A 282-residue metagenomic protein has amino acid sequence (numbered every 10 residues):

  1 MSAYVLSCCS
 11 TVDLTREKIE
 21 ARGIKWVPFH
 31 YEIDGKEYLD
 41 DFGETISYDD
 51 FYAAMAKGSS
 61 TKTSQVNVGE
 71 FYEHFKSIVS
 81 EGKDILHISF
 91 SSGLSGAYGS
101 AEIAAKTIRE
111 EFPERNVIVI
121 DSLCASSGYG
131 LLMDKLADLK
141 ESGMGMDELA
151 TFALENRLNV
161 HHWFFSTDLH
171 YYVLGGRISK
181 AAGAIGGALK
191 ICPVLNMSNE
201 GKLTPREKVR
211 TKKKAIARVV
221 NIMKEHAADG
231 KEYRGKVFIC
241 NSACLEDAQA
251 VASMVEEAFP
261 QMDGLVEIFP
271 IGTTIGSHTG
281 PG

Functional and structural regions predicted by a protein language model:
M1, K36-E37, S59-S60, T167 (+1 more regions): A short, structure-level motif marking secondary-structure boundaries and short turns
A3, T11-I19, I24-H30, G93 (+5 more regions): Mixed-charge interfacial surface used for oligomerization/domain docking and macromolecular partner engagement
A3-V5, V79: A general secondary-structure boundary signal
V5-E70: N-terminal glycine-rich anion-binding loop in soluble enzyme alpha/beta folds
V5-S7, I85-H87, T274: Short glycine-aspartate micro-motif
I33, Y38-L39, D50-Y52, F75 (+3 more regions): Broad hydrophobic/π-residue packing in well-ordered secondary structure
T45-Y52, F75, V79-S80, T107: A short glycine/small-residue-enriched secondary-structure motif
A56-L94, G99, I103, D147-A150: Glycine-rich phosphate- or other oxyanion-binding loops that anchor nucleotides, phosphorylated ligands
